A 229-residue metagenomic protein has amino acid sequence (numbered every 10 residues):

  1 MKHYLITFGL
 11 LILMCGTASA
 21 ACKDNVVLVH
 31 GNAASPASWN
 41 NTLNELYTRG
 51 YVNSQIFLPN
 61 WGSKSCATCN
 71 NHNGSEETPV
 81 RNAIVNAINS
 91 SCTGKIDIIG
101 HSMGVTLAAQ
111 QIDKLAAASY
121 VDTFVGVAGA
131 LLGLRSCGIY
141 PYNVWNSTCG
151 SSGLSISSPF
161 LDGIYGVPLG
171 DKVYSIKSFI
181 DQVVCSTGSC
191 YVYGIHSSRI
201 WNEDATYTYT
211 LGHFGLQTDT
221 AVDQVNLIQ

Functional and structural regions predicted by a protein language model:
M1-Y4: Positively charged n-region of N-terminal signal peptides that target proteins for export
T7-M14: Bacterial N-terminal signal peptides
A20-Q229: Lipid deacylating catalytic domains
